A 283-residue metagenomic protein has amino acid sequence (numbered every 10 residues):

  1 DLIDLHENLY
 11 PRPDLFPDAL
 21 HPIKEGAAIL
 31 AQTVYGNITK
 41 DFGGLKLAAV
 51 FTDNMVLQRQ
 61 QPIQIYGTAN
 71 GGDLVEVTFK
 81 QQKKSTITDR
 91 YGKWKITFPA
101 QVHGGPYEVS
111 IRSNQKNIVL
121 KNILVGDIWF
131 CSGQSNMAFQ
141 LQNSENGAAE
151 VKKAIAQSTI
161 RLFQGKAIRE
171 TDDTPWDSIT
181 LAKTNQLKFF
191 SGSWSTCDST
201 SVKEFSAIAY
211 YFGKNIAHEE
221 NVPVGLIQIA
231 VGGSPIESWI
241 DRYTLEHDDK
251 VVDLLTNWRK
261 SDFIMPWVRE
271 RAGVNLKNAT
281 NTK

Functional and structural regions predicted by a protein language model:
D1, E7-Y10, D41-K283: Cell-envelope and extracellular/periplasmic
D1-F42: Catalytic His-Asp segment of secreted/periplasmic serine-dependent ester chemistry enzymes
